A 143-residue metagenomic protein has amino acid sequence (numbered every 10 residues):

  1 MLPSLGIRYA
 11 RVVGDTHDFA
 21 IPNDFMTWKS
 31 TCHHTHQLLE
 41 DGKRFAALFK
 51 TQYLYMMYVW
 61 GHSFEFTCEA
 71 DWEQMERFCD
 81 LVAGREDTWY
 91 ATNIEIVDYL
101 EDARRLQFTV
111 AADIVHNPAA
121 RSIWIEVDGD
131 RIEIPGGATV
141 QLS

Functional and structural regions predicted by a protein language model:
M1-K43, F66-Q74, A83-G84, E101: Catalytic domains of cell-wall/extracellular-matrix polysaccharide-remodeling enzymes, centered on de-N-acetylation
Y9-V12, T27, M57-W60, W89-T92: Structural recognition of the beta-strand scaffold that forms the well-ordered cores of secreted hydrolase catalytic
F25-M26, M57, D113, V140: A broad, low-specificity signal marking well-ordered, structured residues that form hydrophobic/aromatic
H34-A47, I114-S122: Short, basic, helix/turn surface patches
K43-Y55, F66, D128: Electropositive, surface-exposed helix/loop patches at the edges of structured domains that serve as adaptable
A47-M57, D71-Y99: Aromatic- and carboxylate-lined catalytic core of secreted/periplasmic carbohydrate-active enzymes
N93, V97-S143: C-terminal beta-sandwich/jelly-roll accessory domains of carbohydrate-active enzymes
